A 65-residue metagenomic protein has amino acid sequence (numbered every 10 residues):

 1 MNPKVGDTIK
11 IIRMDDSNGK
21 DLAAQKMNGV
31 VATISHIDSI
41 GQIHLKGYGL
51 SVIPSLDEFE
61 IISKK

Functional and structural regions predicted by a protein language model:
K4-K65: Basic/aromatic-rich interaction segments and small domains that mediate binding to polyanionic partners
